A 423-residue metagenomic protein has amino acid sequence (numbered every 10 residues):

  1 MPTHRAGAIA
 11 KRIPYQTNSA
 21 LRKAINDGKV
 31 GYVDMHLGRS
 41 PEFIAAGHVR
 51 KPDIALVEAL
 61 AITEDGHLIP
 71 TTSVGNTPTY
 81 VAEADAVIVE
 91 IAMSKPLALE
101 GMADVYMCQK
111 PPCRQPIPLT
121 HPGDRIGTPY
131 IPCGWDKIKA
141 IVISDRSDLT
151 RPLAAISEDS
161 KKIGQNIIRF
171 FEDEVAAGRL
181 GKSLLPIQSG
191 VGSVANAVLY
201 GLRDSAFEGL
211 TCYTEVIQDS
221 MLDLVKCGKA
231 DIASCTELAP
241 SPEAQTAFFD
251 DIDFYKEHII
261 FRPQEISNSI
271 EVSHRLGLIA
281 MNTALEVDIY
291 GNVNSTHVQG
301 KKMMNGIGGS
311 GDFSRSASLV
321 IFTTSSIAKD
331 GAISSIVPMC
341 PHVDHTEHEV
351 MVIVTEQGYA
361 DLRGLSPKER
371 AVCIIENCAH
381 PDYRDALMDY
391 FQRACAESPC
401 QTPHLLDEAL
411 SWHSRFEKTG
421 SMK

Functional and structural regions predicted by a protein language model:
M1-K423: Conserved alpha/beta enzyme-core scaffold
